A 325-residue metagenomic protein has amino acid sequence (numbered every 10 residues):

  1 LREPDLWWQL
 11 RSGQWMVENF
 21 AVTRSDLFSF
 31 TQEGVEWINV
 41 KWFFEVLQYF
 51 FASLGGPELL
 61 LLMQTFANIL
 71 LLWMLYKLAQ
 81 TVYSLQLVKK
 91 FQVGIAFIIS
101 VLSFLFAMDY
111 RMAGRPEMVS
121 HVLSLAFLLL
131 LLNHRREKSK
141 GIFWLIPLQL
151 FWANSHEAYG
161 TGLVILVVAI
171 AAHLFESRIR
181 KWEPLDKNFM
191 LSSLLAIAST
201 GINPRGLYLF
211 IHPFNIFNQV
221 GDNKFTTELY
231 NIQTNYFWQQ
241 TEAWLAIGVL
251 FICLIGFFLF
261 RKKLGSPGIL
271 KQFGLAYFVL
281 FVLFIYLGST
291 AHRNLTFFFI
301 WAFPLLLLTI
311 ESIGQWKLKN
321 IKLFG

Functional and structural regions predicted by a protein language model:
D5, V17, V22, E157-G268 (+1 more regions): Transmembrane catalytic cores of multi-pass membrane glycosyltransferases and polysaccharide-assembly enzymes
Q9, I165, L287-G314: Hydrophobic/aromatic-rich transmembrane helices and adjacent perimembrane loops
T31-E58, L62, F66: Short hydrophobic/aromatic helix or loop-helix immediately within or flanking a transmembrane segment in polytopic
L62-Q86: Transmembrane-helix motifs of polytopic, lipid-linked glycan transferases
F104-M108, L129, G141-E157, L195-T200 (+1 more regions): Membrane-interface alpha helices of multi-pass inner-membrane proteins
Y110-V119: Short acidic/glycine- and proline-prone juxtamembrane loop motifs at membrane-interface regions of multi-pass membrane
L125-I142, I255-F257, R261-G265: Membrane-interface transmembrane helices that cradle and orient dolichyl/undecaprenyl
L130-L150, K187-L191, Q272-F281: Short hydrophobic alpha-helices at membrane interfaces in multi-pass membrane enzymes
